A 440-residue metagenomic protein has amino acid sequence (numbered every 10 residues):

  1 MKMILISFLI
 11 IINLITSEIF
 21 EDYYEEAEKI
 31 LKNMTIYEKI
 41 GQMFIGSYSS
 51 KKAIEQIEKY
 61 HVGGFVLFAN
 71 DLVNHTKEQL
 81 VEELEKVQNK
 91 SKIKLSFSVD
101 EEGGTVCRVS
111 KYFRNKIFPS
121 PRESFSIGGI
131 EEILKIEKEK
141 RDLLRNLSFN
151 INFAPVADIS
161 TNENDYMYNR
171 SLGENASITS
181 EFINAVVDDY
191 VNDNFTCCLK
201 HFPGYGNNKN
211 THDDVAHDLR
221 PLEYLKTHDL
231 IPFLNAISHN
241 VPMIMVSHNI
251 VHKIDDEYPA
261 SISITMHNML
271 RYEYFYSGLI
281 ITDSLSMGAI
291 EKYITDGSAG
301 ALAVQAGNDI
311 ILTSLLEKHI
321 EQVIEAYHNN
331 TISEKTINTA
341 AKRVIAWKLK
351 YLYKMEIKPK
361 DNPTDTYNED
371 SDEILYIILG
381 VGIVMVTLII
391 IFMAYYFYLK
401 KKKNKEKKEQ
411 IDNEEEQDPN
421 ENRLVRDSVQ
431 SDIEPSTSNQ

Functional and structural regions predicted by a protein language model:
K2-S17: Cleavable N-terminal signal peptides of Sec/SRP-targeted secreted and luminal proteins
E18-F113: N-terminal hydrophobic targeting/anchoring segments and the immediately downstream early-domain regions of hydrolases
T35, F65, V73-V87, T105-C107 (+4 more regions): Second-shell residues forming the walls of enzyme active-site clefts
Y48-E58, I133-L143, L225-F233, I294-L302: Short, acidic/polar
Q88-K116, I133-I159, T179-G204: Glycine-rich, aromatic-flanked loop segments that form ligand/cofactor-binding clefts across common enzyme folds
N362-G382: Extracellular juxtamembrane-to-transmembrane boundary of type I single-pass membrane glycoproteins
V384-K401: Single-pass type I membrane-protein transmembrane alpha-helix
K402-Q440: Cytoplasmic C-terminal tails of single-pass
